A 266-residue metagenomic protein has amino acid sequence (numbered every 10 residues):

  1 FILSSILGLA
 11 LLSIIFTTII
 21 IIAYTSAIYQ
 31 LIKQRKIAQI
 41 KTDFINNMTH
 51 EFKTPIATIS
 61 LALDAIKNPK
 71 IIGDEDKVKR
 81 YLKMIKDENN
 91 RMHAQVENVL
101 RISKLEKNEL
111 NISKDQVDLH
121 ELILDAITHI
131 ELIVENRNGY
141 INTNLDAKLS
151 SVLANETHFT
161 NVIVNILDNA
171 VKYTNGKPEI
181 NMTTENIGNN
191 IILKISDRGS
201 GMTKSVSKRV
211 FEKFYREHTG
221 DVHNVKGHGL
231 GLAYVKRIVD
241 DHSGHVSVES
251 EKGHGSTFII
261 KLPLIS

Functional and structural regions predicted by a protein language model:
D87-M92: Short alpha-helical segment of the dimerization/phosphotransfer core of two-component systems
S113-D118, E135, Y140-S150, I187: Conserved catalytic submotifs in the C-terminal HATPase_c
G139, S243-H245: Conserved glycine-rich
A170-V171: Short helix-loop "hinge" at the ATP-lid/N-box region of the Bergerat-fold HATPase_c
K177-N189: Short beta-strand/loop element within the Bergerat-fold HATPase_c
M202-F214: Short conserved segment of the HATPase_c
G231, V235: Short alpha-helical Gxxx[C/S/T] motif in the catalytic ATP-binding
